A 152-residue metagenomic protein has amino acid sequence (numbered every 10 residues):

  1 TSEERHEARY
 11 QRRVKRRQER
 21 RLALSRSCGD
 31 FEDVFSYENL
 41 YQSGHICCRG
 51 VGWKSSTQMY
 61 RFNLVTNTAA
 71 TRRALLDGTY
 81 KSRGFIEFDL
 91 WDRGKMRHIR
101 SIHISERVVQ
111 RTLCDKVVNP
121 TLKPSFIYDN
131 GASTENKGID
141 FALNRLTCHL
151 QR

Functional and structural regions predicted by a protein language model:
T1-A69: Non-catalytic, polymerase-adjacent accessory regions of viral genome-replication enzymes
R17-F31, N63-A74, R97-S105, Y128-K137: Short, mixed-charge, low-aromatic patches
R17-R21, G44-R49, I86-W91, V118-K123: Short amphipathic alpha-helical segments, especially helix-boundary/capping motifs
S27-D30, T112-R152: Active-site-proximal segment of RNA-dependent polymerases
F35, T66, R107-V108, T112 (+1 more regions): Generic recognition of stable, solvent-exposed alpha-helical segments in well-folded globular domains
S36-N39, T71-K95, V108, D115 (+1 more regions): Reverse-transcriptase-like RNA-dependent polymerase core
R49, W53, T66, A70-K81 (+1 more regions): Short helix-loop boundary/capping segments at the starts of domains
G50-Q58, R83-V108, S125-K137: Short, conserved non-catalytic motifs in the polymerase core
